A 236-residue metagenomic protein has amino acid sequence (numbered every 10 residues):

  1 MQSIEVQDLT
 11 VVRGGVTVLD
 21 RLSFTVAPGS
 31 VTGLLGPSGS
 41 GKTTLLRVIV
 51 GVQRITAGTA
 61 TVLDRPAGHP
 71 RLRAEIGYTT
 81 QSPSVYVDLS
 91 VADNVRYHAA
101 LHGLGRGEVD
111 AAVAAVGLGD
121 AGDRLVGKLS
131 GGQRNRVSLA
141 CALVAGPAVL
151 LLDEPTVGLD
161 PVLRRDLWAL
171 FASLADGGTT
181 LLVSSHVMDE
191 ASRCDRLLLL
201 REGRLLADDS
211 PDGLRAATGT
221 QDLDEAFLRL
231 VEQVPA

Functional and structural regions predicted by a protein language model:
V50: Helix-to-loop junction immediately C-terminal to a conserved catalytic motif
A57-A74: Conserved ABC transporter NBD signature motif
R96, A100, R106-G122: Conserved ABC ATPase "signature" region
L150-E154: Catalytic Walker B motif of ABC-type/P-loop ATPase nucleotide-binding domains
D208-D209: ABC ATPase "signature
